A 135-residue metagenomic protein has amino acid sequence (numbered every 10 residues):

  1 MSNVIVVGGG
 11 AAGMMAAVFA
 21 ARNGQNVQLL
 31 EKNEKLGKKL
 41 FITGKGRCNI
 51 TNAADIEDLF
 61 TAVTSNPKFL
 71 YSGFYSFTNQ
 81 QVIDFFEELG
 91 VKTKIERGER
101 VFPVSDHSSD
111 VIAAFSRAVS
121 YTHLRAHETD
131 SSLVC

Functional and structural regions predicted by a protein language model:
V4-Q28: N-terminal Rossmann-like FAD-binding beta1-loop-alpha1 element of flavoenzymes
A21, E87, S120: Anion (oxyanion) recognition and catalysis
R22-L40: Glycine-rich FAD pyrophosphate-binding loop
G44-N49, I112-A113: Short, hinge-like loop/turn segments at secondary-structure boundaries
R47-K94: Glycine-rich active-site loop/strand segments that organize a redox cofactor
Y71-T78, E99-S116: Short beta-strand to alpha-helix junction loop
T122-T129: Conserved small/polar residues in nucleotide/adenosyl-binding loops
L133-C135: Hydrophobic alpha-helical segments, chiefly the membrane-spanning helices and signal/signal-anchor peptides
